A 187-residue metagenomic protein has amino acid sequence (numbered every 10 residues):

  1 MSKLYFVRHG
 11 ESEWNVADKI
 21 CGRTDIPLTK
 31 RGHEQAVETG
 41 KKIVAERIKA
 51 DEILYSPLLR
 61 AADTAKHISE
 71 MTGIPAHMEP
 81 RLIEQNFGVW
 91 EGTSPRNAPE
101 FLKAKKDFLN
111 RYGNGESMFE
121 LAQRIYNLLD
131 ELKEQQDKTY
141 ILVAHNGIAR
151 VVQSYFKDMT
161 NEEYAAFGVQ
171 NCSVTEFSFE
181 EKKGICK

Functional and structural regions predicted by a protein language model:
M1-Y5, E52: Extreme N-terminal starter segment of soluble prokaryotic enzymes
F6-S12, V143-I148: Histidine-centered catalytic micro-motifs
E11, L59, L82-I83, G147: Catalytic metal-binding/acid-base residues of hydrolase active sites
E11-P75, E116, N171: Active-site-proximal alpha-helix that buttresses catalytic centers in soluble enzyme cores
Y55-S56, Q123, V143-A144: Short beta-strand scaffold positions
A62, Y126-I185: Active-site-adjacent alpha-helix immediately C-terminal to a catalytic or transition-state-stabilizing loop
I68-Y126, S178, K187: Phosphate-handling substructures
